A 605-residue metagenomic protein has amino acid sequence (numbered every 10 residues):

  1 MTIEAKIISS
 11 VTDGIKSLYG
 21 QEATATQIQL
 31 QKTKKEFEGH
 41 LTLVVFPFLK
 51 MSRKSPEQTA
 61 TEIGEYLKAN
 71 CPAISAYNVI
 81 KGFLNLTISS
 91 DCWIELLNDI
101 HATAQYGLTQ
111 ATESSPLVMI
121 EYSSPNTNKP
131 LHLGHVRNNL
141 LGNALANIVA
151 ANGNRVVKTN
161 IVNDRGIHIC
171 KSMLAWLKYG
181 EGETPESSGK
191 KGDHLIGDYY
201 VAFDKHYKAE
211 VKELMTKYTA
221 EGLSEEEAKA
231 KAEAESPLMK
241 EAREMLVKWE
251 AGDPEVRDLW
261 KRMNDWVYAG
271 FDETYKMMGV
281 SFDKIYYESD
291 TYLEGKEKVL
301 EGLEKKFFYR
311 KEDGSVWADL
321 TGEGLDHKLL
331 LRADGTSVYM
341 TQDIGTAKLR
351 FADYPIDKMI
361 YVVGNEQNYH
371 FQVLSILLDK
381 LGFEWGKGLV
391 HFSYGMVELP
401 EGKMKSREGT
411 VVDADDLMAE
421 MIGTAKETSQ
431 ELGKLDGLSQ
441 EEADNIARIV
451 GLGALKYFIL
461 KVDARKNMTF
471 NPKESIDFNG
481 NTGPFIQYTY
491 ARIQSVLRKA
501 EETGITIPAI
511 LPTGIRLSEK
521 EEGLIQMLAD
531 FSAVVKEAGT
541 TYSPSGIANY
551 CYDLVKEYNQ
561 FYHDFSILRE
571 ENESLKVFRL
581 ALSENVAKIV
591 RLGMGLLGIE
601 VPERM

Functional and structural regions predicted by a protein language model:
M1-I94, T112-M605: Non-catalytic interaction-recognition regions
E95-I100: Short, charged, solvent-exposed linker or helix-capping segments at domain edges/interfaces that act as flexible hinges
H101-E113: Flexible, low-complexity linker/hinge segments
